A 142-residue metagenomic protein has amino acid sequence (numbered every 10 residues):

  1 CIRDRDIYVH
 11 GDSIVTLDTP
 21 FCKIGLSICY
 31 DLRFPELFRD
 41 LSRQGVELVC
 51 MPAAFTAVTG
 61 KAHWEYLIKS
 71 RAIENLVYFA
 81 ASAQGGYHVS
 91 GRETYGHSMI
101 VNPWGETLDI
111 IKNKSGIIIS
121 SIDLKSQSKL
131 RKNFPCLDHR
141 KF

Functional and structural regions predicted by a protein language model:
C1-I2, V101: Low-complexity, intrinsically disordered or weakly predicted helical/coil tracts enriched in serine/threonine
R3-Q44, A57-Y66, K129-C136: Active-site catalytic loop in hydrolytic enzyme cores
T16-D18, I100, I119-S121: Short, well-ordered beta-strand micro-motif
P20, P103-G105, I122-K125: Short loop segments at secondary-structure junctions
R33-I118: CN hydrolase (nitrilase-like) catalytic-core segments centered on the catalytic cysteine and neighboring Lys/Glu
I119-F142: Short, basic/aromatic-enriched C-terminal tail that caps enzymatic domains
